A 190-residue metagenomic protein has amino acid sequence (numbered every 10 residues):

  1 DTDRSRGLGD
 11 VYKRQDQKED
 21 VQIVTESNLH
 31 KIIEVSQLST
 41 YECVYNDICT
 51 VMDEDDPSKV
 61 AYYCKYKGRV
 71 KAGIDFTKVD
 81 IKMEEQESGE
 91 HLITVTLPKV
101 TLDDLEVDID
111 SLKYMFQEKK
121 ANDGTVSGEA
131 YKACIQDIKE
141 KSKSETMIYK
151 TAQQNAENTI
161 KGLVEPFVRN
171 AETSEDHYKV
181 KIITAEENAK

Functional and structural regions predicted by a protein language model:
D1-Y12: Single conserved hydrophobic/aromatic residue that forms the stacking wall/gate of nucleotide- or nucleobase-binding
D16-T101: Hydrophobic-cavity lipid-handling domains and compact docking modules
K59, Y63, G124-Y131, E145-Y149 (+2 more regions): Solvent-exposed, acidic/flexible segments
Q86, I93-T125: Active-site gating/interface segments in enzymes
S111-T146: Extended amphipathic ligand-handling, pore-lining, and cofactor/metal-binding catalytic surfaces
D137-N170: Short, well-ordered alpha-helical segments
A171, H177-K190: Extracytoplasmic/luminal low-complexity segments enriched in Pro/Gly and acidic/polar residues that act as flexible
